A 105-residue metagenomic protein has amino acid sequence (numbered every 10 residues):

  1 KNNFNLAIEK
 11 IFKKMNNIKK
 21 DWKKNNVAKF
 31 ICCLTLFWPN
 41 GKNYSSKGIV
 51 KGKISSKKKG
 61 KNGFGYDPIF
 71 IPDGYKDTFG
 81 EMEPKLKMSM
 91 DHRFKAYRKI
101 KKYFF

Functional and structural regions predicted by a protein language model:
K1-F105: Anionic-ligand binding patches
